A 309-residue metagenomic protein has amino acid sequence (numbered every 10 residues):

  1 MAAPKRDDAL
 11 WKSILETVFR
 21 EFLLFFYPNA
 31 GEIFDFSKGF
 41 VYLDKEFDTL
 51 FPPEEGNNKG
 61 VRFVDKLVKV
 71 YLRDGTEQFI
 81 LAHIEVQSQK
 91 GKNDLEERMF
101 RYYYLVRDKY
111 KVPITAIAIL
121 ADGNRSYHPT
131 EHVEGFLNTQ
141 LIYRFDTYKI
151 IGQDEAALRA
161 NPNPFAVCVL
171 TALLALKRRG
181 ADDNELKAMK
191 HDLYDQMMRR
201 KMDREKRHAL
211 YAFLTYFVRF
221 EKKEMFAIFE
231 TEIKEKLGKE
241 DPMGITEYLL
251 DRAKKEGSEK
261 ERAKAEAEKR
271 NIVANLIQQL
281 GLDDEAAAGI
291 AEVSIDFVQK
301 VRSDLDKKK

Functional and structural regions predicted by a protein language model:
M1-K223: Conserved single-residue anchors adjacent to enzymatic active/cofactor-binding motifs
Q78-Q87, N184-K309: Short, charged alpha-helical interaction segments and adjacent helix-coil junctions
